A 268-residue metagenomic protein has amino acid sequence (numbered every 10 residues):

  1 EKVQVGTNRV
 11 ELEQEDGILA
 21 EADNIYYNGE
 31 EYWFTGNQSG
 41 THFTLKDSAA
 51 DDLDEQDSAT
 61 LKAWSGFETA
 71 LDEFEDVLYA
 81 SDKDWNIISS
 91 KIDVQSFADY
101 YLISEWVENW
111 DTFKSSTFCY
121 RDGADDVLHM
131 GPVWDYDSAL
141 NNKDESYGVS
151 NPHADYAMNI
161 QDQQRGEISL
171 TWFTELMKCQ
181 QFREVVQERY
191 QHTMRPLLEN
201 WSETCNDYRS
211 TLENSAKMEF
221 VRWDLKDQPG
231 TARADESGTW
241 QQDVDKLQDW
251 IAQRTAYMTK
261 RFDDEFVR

Functional and structural regions predicted by a protein language model:
E1-F43, D135: Conserved ATP-binding subdomain of kinase catalytic cores across diverse folds
K46-K114, F118-R268: Middle-to-C-terminal accessory/interaction subdomains
